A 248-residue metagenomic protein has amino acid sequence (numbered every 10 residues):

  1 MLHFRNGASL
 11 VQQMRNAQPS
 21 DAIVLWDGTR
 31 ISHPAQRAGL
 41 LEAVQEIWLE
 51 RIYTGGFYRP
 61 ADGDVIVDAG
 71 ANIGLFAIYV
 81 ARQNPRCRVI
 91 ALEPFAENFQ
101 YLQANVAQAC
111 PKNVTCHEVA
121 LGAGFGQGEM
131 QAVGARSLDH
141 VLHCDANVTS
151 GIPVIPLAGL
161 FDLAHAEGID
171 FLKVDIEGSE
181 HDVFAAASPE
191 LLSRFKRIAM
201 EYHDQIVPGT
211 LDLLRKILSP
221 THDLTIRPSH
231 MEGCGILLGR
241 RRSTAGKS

Functional and structural regions predicted by a protein language model:
M1-S248: Phosphate/nucleotide-binding beta-alpha loop and adjacent structural elements of enzyme active sites
